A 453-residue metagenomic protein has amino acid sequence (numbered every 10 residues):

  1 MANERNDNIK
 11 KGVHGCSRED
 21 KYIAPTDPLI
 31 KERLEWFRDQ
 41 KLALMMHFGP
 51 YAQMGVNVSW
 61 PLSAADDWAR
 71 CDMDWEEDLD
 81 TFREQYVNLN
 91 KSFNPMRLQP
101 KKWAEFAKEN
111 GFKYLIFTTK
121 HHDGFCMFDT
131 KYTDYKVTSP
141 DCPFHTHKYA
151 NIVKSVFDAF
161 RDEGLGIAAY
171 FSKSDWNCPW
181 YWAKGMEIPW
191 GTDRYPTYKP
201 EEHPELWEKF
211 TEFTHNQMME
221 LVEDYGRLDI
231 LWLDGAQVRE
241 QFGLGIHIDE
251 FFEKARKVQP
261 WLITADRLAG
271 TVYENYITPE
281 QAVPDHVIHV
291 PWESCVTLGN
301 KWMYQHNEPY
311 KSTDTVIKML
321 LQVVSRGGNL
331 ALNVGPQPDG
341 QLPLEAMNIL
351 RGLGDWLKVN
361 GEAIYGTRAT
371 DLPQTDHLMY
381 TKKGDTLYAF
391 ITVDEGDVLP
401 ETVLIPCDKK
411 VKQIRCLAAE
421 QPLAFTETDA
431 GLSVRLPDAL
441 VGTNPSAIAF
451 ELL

Functional and structural regions predicted by a protein language model:
A2-L453: Mature catalytic domains of secreted/periplasmic carbohydrate-active enzymes
